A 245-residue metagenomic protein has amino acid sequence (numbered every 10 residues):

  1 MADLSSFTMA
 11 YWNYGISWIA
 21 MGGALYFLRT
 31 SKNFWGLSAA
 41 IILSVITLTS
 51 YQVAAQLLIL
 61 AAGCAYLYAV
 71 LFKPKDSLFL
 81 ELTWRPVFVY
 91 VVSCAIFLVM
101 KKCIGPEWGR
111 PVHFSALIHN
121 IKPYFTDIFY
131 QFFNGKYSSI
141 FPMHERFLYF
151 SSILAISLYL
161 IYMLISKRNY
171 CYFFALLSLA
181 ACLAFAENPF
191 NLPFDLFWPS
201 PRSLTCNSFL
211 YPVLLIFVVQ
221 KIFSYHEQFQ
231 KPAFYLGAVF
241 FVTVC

Functional and structural regions predicted by a protein language model:
M1, F7-W12, S17, S44-V45 (+1 more regions): Transmembrane catalytic cores of multi-pass membrane glycosyltransferases and polysaccharide-assembly enzymes
M1-A2, L214: Short alpha-helix boundary/capping elements
D3, I42, T243-V244: Short glycine/proline-rich turn/loop motifs
G23-T30, A61-A69, A155-L160, S208-Y225: Transmembrane alpha-helices and membrane-interface helical segments of multi-pass integral membrane enzymes
Y26-I46, P74-W84, K231-Y235: Short hydrophobic alpha-helices at membrane interfaces in multi-pass membrane enzymes
N33-A40, T83, E145, Y170-F173 (+4 more regions): Membrane-interface helix-boundary signature
Q220-V244: Signature aromatic-anchored transmembrane alpha helix within multi-pass, membrane-resident enzymes that catalyze glycan
